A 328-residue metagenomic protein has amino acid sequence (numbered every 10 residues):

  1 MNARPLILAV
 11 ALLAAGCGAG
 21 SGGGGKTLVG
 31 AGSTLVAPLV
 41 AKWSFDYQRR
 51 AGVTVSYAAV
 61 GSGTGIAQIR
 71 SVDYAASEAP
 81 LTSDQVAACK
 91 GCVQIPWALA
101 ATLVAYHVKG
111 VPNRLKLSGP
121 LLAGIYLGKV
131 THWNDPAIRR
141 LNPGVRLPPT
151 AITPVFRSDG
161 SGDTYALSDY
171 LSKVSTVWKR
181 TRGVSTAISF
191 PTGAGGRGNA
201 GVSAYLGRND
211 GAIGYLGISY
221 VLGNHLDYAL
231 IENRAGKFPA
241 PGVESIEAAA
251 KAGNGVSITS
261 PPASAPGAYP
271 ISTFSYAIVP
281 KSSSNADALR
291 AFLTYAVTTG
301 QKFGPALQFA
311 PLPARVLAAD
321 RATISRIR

Functional and structural regions predicted by a protein language model:
M1-I7: Bacterial N-terminal signal peptides that target proteins for export
L13-G16: C-terminal motif of bacterial Sec signal peptides marking the signal peptidase cleavage site
S21-G23, V145-T150, A263-R328: Extracellular/periplasmic juxtamembrane helices and adjacent flexible linkers that interface with membrane partners
G22-R140, N199, S203-Y205, S219-N224: N-terminal segment of the mature folded domain
A41-V53, R70-S71, P80, Y106-G110 (+9 more regions): Sec-exported extracytoplasmic/periplasmic mature domains
I66, G160-K251: Ligand-binding pocket segment of bilobal, Venus flytrap-like solute-binding proteins
P96-Y106, L230-Y276: Periplasmic-binding protein-like
A101-A105, V111-S203: Extracytoplasmic ligand-binding site segments that recognize negatively charged/polar headgroups
